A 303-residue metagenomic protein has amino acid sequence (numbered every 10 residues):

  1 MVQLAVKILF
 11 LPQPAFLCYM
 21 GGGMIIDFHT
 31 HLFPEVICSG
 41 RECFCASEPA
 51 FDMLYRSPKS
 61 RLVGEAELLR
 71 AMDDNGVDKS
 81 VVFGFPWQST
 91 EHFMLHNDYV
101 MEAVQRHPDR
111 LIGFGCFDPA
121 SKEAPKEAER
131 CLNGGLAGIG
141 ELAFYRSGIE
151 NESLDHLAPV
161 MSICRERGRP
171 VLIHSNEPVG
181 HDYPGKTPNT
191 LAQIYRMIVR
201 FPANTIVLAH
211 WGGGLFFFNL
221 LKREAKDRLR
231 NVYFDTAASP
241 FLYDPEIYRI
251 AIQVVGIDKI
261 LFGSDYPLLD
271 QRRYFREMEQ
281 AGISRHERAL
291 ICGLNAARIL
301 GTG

Functional and structural regions predicted by a protein language model:
V2-V6, A15: Acidic, Ala/Val/Gly-enriched low-complexity intrinsically disordered segments
Q13-H31, E35-K79, I250, V254-L261 (+1 more regions): Mid-to-C-terminal alpha-helical segments outside catalytic/metal-binding sites
H29, M72, S80, V100 (+8 more regions): Divalent metal-coordination and catalytic microenvironments
T30-L32, G84, G115-P119, G140-F144 (+4 more regions): A cross-domain feature marking catalytic cores of carbohydrate-active enzymes and several ubiquitous metabolic/repair
F33-V36, W87-T90, P119-E123, R146-S147 (+4 more regions): Active-site environment of divalent metal-dependent phosphoester hydrolases
E67-A71, H96-A103, E127-C131, H156-V160 (+4 more regions): A general structural detector for well-ordered alpha-helical segments in enzyme core domains, enriched
D78-K79, W87-V179, Y183: Active-site gating/metal-coordination segments in enzymes
A137-G138, N151-L261: Catalytic pocket-lining loop regions of alpha/beta-barrel enzymes, especially the amidohydrolase/enolase/GH5 lineages
